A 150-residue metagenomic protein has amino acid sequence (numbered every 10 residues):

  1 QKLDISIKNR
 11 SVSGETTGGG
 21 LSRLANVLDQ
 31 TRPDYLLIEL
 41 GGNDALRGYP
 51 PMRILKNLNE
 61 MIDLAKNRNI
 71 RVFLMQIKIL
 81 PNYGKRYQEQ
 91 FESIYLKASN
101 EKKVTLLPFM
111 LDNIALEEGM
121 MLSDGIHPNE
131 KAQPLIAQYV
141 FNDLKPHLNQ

Functional and structural regions predicted by a protein language model:
K2, G19-Q150: Alpha-helical cap/lid subdomain in secreted, periplasmic, or secretory-pathway luminal O-acyl-processing enzymes
D4-T16: A short beta-strand-loop structural module common to alpha/beta enzyme folds
